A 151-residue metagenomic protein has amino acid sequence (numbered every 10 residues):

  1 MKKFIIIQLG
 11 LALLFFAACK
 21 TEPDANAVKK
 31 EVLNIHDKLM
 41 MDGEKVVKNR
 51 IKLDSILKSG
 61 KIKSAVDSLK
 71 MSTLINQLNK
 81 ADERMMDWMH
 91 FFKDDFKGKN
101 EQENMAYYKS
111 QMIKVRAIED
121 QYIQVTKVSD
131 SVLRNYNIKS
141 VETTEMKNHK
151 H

Functional and structural regions predicted by a protein language model:
M1-P23: Sec-dependent bacterial lipoprotein signal peptides
C19-V66: Immediate post-signal-peptide N-terminus of mature secreted/exported proteins
L39-G43, N104-H151: C-terminal amphipathic alpha-helix
E44-I51, S55, E83-K97, D120-R134 (+1 more regions): Charged/polar positions within long, soluble alpha-helices
M71-E119: Long, amphipathic, charge-rich alpha-helical segments that form helical bundles/coiled-coils
